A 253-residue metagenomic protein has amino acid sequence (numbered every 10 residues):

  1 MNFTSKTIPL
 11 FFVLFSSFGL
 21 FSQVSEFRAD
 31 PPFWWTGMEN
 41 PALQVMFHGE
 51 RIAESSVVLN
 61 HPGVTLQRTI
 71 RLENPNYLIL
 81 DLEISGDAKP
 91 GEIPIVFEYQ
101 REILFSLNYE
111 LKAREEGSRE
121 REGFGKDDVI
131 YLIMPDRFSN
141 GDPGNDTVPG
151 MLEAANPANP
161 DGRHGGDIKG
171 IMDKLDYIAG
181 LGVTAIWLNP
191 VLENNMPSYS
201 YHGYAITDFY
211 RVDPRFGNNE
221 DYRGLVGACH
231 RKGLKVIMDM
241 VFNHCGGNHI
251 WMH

Functional and structural regions predicted by a protein language model:
M1-P9: Bacterial N-terminal signal peptides that target proteins for export
P9-L10, L20: Cleavable N-terminal signal peptides
Q23, E39-R101: Immunoglobulin-like IPT/TIG beta-sandwich domains and homologous Ig-like subdomains
Q23-E54, L107, L111-E116, E120-R121: Beta-strand/beta-sandwich contexts
R101-R215, N219-K235, H244-C245, I250-H253: N-terminal structural segment of carbohydrate-active enzymes
V241: B-type heme-binding environments
